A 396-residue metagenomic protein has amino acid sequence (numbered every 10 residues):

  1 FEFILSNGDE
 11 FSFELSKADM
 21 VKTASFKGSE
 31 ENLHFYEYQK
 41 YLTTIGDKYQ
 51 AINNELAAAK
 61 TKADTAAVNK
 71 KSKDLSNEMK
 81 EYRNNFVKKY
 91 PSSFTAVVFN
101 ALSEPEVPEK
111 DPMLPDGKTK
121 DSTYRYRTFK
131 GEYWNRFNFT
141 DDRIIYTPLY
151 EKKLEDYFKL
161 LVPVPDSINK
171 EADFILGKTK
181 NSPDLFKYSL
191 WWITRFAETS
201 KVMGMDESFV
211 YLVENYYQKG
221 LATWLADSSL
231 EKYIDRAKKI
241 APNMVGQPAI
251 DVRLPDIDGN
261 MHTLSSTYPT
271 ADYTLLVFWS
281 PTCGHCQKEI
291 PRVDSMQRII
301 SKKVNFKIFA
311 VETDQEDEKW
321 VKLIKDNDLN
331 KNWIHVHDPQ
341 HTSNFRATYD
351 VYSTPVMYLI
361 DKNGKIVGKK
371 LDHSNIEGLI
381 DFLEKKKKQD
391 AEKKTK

Functional and structural regions predicted by a protein language model:
F1-D9, K159-V162, L176-K180, L185 (+1 more regions): Start-of-domain marker
F1-F3, S353-V356, K362-K396: Non-catalytic, surface beta->alpha helical segment in thiol-disulfide oxidoreductase systems
F1-P91, A101-L102, E106-Y133, T140: A non-transmembrane, solvent-exposed segment enriched in polar/low-complexity residues
T199-P255, T267-A271, E318, K322-K325 (+1 more regions): N-proximal helix/coil linker or "cap" segments that precede and/or mark the start of modular domains
T263-V293, K307-F309: Short active-site neighborhood of thiol/selenol oxidoreductases, capturing the structured segment around
Q287-N327, H341-F345: Structural microenvironment flanking redox-active thiols in thiol-disulfide oxidoreductases
V321-Y358, K362: Short, internal strand/loop/helix patches that form the active-site neighborhood or redox-interaction surface
